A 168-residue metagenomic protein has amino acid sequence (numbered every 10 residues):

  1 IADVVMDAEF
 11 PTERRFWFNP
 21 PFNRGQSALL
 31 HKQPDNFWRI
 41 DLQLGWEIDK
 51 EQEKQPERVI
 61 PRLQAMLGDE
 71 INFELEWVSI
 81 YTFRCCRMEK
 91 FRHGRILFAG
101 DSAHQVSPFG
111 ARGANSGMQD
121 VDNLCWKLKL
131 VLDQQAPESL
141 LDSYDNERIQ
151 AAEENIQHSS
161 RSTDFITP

Functional and structural regions predicted by a protein language model:
I1-P168: Core Rossmann-like FAD-binding/catalytic domain of the broad FAD-dependent monooxygenase superfamily
